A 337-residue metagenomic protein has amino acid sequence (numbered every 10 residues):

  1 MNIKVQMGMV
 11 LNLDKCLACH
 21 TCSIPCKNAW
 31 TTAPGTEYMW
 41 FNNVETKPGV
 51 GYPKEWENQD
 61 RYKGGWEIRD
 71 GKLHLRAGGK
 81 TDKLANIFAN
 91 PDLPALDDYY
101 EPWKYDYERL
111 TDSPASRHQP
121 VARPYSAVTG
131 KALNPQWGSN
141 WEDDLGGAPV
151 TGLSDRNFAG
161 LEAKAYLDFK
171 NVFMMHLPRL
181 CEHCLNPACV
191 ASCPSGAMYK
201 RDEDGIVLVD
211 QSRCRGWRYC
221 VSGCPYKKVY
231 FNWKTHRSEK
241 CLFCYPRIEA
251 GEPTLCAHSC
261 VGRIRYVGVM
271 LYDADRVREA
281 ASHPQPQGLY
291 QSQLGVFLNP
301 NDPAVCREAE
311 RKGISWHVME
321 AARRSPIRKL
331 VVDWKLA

Functional and structural regions predicted by a protein language model:
M1-A337: Non-ligating segments of multi-cofactor redox enzymes
